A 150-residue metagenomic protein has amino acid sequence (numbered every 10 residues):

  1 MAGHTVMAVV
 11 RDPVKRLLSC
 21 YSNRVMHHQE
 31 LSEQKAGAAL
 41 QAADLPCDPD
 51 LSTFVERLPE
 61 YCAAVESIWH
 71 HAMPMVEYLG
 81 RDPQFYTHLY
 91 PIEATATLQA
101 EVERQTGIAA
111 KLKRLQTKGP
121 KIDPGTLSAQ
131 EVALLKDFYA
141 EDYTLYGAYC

Functional and structural regions predicted by a protein language model:
M1-V10, K15-K118, I122: PAPS-dependent sulfotransferase catalytic domain
A110-C150: Charged phosphate-binding loop/patch that engages nucleotide di/tri-phosphates or the phosphate backbone of nucleic
